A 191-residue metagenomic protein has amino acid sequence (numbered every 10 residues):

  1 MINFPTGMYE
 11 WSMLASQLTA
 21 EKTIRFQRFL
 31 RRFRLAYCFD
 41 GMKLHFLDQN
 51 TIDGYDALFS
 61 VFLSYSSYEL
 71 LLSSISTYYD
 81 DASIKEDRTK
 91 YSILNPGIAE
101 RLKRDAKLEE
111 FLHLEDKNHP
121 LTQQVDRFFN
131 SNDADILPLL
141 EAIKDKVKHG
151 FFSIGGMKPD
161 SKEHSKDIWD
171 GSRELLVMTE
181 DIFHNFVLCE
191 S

Functional and structural regions predicted by a protein language model:
M1-L58: Charged alpha-helical initiation segments
Q17, E21-I24, Q49-L63, Y68 (+4 more regions): Conserved aromatic-histidine-acidic binding/catalytic patches
L30-A36, D53-Y78, L176: Short, hydrophobic, well-ordered secondary-structure elements
G41-D48, S76, F152-P159: Short, flexible helix-adjacent loops and helix caps
E69, F151-F152: Short, flexible loop/turn elements at secondary-structure junctions
L72, V147-K148: Hydrophobic side chains within alpha-helical segments
Y79-D135, A142-I143, G150: Flexible secondary-structure boundary motifs
A134-V147, I154-S191: Amphipathic, Lys/Arg-enriched alpha-helical patches that create a basic surface for binding polyanionic ligands
